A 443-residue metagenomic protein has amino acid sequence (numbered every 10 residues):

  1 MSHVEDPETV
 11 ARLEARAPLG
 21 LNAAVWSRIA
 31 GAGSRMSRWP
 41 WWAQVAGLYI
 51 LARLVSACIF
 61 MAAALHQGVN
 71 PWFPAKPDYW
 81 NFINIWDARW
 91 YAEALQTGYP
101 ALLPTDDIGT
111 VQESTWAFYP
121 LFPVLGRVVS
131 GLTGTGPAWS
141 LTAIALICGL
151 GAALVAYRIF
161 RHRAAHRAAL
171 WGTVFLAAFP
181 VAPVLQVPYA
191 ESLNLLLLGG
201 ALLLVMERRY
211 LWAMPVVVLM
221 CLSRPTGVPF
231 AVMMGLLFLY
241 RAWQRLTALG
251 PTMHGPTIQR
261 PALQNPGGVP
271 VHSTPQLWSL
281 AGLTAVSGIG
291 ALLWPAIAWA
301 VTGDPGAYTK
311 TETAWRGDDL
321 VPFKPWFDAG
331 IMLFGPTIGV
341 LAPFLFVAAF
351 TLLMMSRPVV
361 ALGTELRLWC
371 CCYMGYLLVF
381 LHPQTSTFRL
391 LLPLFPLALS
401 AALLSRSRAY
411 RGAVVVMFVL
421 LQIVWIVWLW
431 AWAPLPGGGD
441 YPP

Functional and structural regions predicted by a protein language model:
A52-V69, A231-L352, P358, L362-C370 (+1 more regions): Membrane-lumen/periplasm interface segments of specific transmembrane helices in polyprenyl phosphate-linked
W86-P104, I108-G134, P322-W326: Short hydrophobic/aromatic helix or loop-helix immediately within or flanking a transmembrane segment in polytopic
T110-W116, P120, V124, L132-G151 (+1 more regions): Loop-to-helix entry region of an early transmembrane alpha helix in multi-pass inner-membrane enzymes
V128, A143-R163, T351-S356: Transmembrane-helix motifs of polytopic, lipid-linked glycan transferases
G136-W139, A156-A178, L196, L368: Transmembrane-helix signature of polytopic, membrane-embedded enzymes that assemble or transfer cell-envelope glycans
A177, L198-L203, L211-F238, V286-I289 (+1 more regions): Membrane-interface alpha helices of multi-pass inner-membrane proteins
V187-L193, T387-F388: Short acidic/glycine- and proline-prone juxtamembrane loop motifs at membrane-interface regions of multi-pass membrane
T284-G288, S407-P434: Signature aromatic-anchored transmembrane alpha helix within multi-pass, membrane-resident enzymes that catalyze glycan
